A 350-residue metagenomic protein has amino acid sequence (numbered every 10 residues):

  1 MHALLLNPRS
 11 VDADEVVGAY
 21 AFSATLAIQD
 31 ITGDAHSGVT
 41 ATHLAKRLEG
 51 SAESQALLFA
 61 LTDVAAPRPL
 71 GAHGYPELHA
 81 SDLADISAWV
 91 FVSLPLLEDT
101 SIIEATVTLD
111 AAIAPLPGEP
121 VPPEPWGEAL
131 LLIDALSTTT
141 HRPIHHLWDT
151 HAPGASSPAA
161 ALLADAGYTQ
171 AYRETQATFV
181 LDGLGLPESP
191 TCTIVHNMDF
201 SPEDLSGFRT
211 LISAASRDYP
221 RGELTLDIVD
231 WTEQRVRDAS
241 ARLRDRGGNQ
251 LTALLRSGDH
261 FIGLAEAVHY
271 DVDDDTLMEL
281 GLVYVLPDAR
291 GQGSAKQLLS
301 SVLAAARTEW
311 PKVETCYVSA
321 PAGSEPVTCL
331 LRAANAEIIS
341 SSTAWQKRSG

Functional and structural regions predicted by a protein language model:
M1-Q55, A60, E188-Q234: Short amphipathic alpha-helix that is part of the acyltransferase structural core
L26-A152, R256-L286: Conserved donor-binding loop and adjoining core beta-sheet/short helix segment in diverse acyl/aminoacyl transferases
A60, L254-L255, C316-A320: Extended hydrophobic secondary-structure segments that form protein cores and membrane-embedded regions
A111, E119-F200, S342-K347: Acyl-donor-binding surface of acyltransferase catalytic domains
A135, T139, P187-C192, D218-Y219 (+8 more regions): Amphipathic alpha-helical hairpins
D165-L184, S300, A304-G350: Active-site/acyl-donor-binding loops of N-acyltransferases
A289: Glycine-rich phosphate-binding loop
G293: Conserved G/P- and acidic residue-centered "switch" motifs that form tight phosphate/ATP-binding loops in soluble
